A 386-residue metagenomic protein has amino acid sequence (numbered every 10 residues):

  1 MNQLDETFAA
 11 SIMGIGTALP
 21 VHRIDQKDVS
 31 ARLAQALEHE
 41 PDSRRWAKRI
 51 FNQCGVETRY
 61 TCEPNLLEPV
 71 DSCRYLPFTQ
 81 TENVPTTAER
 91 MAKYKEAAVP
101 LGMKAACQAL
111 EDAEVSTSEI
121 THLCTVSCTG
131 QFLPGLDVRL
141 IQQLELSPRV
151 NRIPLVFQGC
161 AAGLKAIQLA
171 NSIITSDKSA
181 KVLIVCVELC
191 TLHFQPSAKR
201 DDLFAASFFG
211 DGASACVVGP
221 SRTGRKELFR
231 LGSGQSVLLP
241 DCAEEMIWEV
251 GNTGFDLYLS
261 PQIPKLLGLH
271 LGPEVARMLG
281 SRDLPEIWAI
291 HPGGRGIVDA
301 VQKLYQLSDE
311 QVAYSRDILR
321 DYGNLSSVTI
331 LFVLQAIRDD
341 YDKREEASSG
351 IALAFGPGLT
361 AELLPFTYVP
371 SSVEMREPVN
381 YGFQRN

Functional and structural regions predicted by a protein language model:
M1-K93, C190, P196-L269, P273-A276 (+2 more regions): Condensing-enzyme catalytic core mediating Claisen C-C bond formation in acyl metabolism
L4, M103, L110, C128-T129 (+7 more regions): Claisen-condensing/thiolase-fold acyl-transfer catalytic domains that form or cleave C-C bonds in fatty acid
T7-A9, T117-T121, P148-N151, D177-V182 (+5 more regions): Short coil/turn connectors at secondary-structure junctions
I12, C54-L146, D283-V298: Conserved beta-ketoacyl condensing-enzyme motif
M13-G16, V126, V156, K181-E188 (+2 more regions): Short beta-strand segments
Q131-L146, I184-Q195, A243-W248, V298-V312: Acidic-glycine-rich active-site phosphate/pyrophosphate-binding loop
P148-V150, L155, K165-L169, C186-D211: Active-site glycine-rich loop that binds ribose-phosphate moieties when present
